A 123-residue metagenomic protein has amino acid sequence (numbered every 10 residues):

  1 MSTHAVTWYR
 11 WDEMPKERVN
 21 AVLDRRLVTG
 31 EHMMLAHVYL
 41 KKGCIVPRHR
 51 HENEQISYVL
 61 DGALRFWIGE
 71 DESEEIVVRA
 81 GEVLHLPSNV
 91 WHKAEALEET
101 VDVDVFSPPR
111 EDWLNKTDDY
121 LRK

Functional and structural regions predicted by a protein language model:
M1-H32, A36, D119-K123: A short, N-terminal "cap"/entry segment at the start of jelly-roll beta-barrel domains of the cupin/DSBH fold
L27, L35-H37, I56, E75 (+1 more regions): Conserved hydrophobic/aromatic beta-strand scaffold that supports enzyme active sites
H32-M33, N53, D61, E99 (+1 more regions): ATP/adenylate-binding site constellation spanning eukaryotic-like Ser/Thr protein kinases, ABC-transporter
M34, A63-R65, V83, W91 (+1 more regions): Structural motif
A36-R50: Conserved short histidine dyad/triad with adjacent acidic residue
K41, V78-W91, E95: Conserved metal-binding segment of the jelly-roll/cupin
I56-A80, V90: A short beta-strand-loop-beta hairpin characteristic of the jelly-roll/cupin
S88-D112: Ligand-binding loop in jelly-roll beta-barrel domains
